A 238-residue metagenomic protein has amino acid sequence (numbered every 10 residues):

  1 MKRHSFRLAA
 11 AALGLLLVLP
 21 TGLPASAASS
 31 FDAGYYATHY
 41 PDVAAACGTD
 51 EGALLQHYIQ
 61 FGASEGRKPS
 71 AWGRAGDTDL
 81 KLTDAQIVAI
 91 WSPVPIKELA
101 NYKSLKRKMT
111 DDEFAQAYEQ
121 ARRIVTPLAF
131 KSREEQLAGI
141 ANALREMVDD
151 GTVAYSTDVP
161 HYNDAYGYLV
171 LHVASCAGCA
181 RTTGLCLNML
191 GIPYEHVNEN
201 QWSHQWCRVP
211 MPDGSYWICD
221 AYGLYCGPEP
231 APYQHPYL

Functional and structural regions predicted by a protein language model:
K2-A25: Sec-dependent N-terminal signal peptides of Gram-positive bacterial secreted proteins and lipoproteins
G22-G76: Charge-rich, low-complexity intrinsically disordered regions
D32, H39, D50-L54, A117 (+4 more regions): Stable alpha-helical elements in mature extracytoplasmic
P41-D42, I59-S64, T126, N142-D149 (+1 more regions): Sec-exported extracytoplasmic/periplasmic mature domains
A46-G48, K68-A71, A129-S132, G151-P160 (+1 more regions): Surface-exposed patches in mature extracellular/periplasmic domains of secreted proteins
R74-E119, I192, G223, P236: Linear, non-domain "peripheral" regions
K108-Y168: Secondary-structure boundary elements
G178-L238: Hydrophobic/aromatic-rich core segments of domains that either
